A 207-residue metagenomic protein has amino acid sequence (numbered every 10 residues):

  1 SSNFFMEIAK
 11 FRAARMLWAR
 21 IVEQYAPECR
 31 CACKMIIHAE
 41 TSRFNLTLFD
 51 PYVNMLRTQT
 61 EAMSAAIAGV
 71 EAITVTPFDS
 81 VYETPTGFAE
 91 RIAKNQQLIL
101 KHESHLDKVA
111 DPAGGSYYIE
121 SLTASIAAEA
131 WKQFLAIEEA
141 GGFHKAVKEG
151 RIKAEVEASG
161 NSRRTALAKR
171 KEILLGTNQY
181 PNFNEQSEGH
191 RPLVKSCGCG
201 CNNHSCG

Functional and structural regions predicted by a protein language model:
S1, H38-S42, T58, V75-F78 (+4 more regions): Generic beta-strand/beta-sheet core signal
S1-N45, F49-V53, L135: Gly/Pro-rich turn-and-neighbor structural signature
S2-E7, E28, F44-L48, I73-T74 (+5 more regions): Flexible loop/turn segments at secondary-structure boundaries
K10-F11, P51-Y52, P77-F78, F88-A89 (+2 more regions): Composition- and surface-driven signal marking solvent-exposed, interaction-prone regions in large proteins
Q24-M35, E103-A113, I137-G150: Flexible, glycine/charged-enriched surface loops at secondary-structure junctions
Q24-Y25, R57-E61, N161-S162: Glycine-rich, charged/polar anion/phosphate-binding loops that engage phosphate groups from diverse ligands
Q59-Q133: Mobile "lid/hinge" segments at catalytic clefts and subdomain interfaces of large enzymes
E71, E129-G207: Intrinsic disorder at enzyme termini
